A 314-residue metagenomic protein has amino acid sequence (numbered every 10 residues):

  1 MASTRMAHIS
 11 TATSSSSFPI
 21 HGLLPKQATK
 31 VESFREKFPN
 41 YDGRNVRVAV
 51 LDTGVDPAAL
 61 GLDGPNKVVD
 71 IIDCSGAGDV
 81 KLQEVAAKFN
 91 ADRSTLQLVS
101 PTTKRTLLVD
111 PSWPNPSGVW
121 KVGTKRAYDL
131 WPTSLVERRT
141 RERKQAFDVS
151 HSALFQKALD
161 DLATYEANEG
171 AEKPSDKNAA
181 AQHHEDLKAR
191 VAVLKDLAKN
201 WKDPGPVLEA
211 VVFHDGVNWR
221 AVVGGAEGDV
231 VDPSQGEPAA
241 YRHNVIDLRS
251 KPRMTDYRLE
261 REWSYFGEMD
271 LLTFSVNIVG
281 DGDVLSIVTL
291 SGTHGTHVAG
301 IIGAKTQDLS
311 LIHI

Functional and structural regions predicted by a protein language model:
M1-T296, Q307-S310: Topogenic and prosegment regions of secretory-pathway hydrolases and membrane enzymes
A299: C-terminal substrate/ligand-recognition segments
I312-I314: Conserved small/polar residues in nucleotide/adenosyl-binding loops
